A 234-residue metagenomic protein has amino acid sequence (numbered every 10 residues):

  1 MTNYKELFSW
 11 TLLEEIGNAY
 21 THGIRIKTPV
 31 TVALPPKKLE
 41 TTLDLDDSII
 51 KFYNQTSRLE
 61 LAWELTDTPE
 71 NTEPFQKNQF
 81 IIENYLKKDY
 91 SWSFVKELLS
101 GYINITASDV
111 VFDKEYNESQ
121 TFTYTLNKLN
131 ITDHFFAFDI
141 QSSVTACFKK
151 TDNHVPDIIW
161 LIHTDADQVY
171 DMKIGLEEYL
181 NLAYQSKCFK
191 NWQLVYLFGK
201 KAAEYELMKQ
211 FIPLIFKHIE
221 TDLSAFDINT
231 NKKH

Functional and structural regions predicted by a protein language model:
M1-S143: A surface-exposed partner-binding patch
W10, D46, K173-E177, F189 (+1 more regions): Alpha-helix initiation and N-capping motif
P35, L39, D165-Y170, L194 (+1 more regions): Short, charged/polar micro-motifs that form catalytic or ligand-binding hotspots
T132-H134, V155, G175: A generic structural signal for well-ordered coil/turn residues at beta-strand boundaries that shape enzyme active-site
S142-V144, D152-D157: Coil-to-beta-strand transition motifs
I158-N191: Compact, glycine/acidic-enriched structural inserts
L182, Q193-H234: Charge-dense, low-complexity intrinsically disordered regions
